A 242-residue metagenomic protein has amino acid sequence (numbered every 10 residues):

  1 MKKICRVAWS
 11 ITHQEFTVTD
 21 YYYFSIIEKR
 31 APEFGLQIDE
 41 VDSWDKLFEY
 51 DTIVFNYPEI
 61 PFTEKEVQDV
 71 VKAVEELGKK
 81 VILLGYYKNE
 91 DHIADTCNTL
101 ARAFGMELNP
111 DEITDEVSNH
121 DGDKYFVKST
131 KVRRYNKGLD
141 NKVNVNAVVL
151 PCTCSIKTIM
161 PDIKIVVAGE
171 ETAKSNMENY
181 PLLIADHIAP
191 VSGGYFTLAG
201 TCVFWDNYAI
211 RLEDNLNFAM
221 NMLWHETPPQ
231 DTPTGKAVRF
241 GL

Functional and structural regions predicted by a protein language model:
M1-L242: Short, surface-exposed patches at the edges or C-terminal ends of soluble domains, predominantly
